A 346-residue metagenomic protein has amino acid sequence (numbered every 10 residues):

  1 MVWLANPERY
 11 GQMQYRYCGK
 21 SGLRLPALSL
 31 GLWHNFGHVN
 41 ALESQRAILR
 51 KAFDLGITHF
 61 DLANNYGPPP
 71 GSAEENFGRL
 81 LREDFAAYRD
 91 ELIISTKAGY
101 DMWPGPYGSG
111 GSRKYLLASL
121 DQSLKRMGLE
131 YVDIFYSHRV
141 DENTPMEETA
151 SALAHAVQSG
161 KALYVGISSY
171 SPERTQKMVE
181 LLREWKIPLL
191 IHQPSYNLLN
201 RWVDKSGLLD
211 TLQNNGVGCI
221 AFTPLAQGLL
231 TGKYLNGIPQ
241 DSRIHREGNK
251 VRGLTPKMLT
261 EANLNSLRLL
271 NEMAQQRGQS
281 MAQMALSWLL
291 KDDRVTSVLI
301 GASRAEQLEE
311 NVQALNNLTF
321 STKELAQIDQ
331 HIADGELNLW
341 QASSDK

Functional and structural regions predicted by a protein language model:
M1-L92, Q158: N-terminal binding-site loop/beta-alpha segment at the start of enzyme catalytic domains that lines or forms
V2-Q12, T144-A333, D345: Beta/alpha (TIM)-barrel catalytic core signal, keyed to glycine-rich beta->alpha loops juxtaposed to Asp/Glu that bind
G19-G37, S95-G108, Y131, Y136: N-terminal small/glycine-rich loop or linker at the start of catalytic domains across soluble metabolic enzymes
P26-A27, D61, A87-L92, E130-I134 (+3 more regions): Short acidic capping loops at alpha-helix termini that bridge into adjacent secondary structure
L30, L62, T96, I134-S137 (+4 more regions): Conserved beta-strand positions
N40-A52, G111-M127, T175-V179: Short, acidic/polar
N40-S44, S72, N76, Y107-Y115 (+2 more regions): Alpha-helix N-cap and loop-to-helix initiation/capping positions
L124-T144: Active-site groove signature of glycoside hydrolases
